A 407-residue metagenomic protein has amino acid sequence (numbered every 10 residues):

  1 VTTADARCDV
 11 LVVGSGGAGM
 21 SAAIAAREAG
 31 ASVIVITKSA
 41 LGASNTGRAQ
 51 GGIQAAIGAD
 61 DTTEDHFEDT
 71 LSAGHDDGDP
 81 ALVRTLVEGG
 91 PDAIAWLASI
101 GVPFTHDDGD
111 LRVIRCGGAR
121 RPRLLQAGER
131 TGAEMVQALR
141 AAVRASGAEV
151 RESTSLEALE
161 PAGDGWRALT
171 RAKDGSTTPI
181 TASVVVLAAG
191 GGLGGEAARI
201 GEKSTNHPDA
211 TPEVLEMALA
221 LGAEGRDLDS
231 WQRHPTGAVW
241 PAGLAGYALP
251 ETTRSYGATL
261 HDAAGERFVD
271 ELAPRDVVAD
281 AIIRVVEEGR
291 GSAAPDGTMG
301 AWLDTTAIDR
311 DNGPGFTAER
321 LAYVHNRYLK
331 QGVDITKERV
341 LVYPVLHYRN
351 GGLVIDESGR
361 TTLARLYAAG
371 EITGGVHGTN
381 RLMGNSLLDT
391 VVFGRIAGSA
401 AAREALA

Functional and structural regions predicted by a protein language model:
D5-C8, G175-V184, T362-L363: Core beta-strand elements of the Rossmann-like FAD/NAD(P) dinucleotide-binding domain in flavoenzyme oxidoreductases
V10-V35: N-terminal Rossmann-like FAD-binding beta1-loop-alpha1 element of flavoenzymes
E28-Q50: Glycine-rich FAD pyrophosphate-binding loop
L41, M217, A223-D334, A400 (+1 more regions): An anion/pyrophosphate-binding glycine-rich loop and adjacent beta-alpha core in soluble alpha-beta enzymes
A55-L86: Glycine-rich active-site loop/strand segments that organize a redox cofactor
I100-S176, V184, A188-G192, A197 (+3 more regions): Conserved redox-cofactor binding core of oxidoreductases
V184-G243, Y247, L387-A400: Glycine-rich loop(s) and the adjacent beta-strand/alpha-helix scaffold that form part
G190, R360-L382: Short FAD-binding loop at a beta-strand-to-alpha-helix junction that anchors the flavin cofactor in diverse
